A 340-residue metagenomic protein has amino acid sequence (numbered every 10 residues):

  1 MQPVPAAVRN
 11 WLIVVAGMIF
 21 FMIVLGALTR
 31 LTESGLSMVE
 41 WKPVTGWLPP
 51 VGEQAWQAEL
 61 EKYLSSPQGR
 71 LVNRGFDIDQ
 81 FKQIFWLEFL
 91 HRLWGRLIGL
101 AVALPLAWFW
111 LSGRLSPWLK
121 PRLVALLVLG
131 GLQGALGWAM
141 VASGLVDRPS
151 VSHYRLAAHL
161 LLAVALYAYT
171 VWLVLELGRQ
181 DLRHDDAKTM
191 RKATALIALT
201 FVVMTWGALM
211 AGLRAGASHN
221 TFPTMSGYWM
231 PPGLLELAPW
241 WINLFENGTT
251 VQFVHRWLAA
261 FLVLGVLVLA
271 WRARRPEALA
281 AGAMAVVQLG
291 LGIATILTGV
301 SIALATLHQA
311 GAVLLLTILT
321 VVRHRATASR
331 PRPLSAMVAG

Functional and structural regions predicted by a protein language model:
M1-G340: Polytopic transmembrane helical bundles with strong interfacial aromatic enrichment
